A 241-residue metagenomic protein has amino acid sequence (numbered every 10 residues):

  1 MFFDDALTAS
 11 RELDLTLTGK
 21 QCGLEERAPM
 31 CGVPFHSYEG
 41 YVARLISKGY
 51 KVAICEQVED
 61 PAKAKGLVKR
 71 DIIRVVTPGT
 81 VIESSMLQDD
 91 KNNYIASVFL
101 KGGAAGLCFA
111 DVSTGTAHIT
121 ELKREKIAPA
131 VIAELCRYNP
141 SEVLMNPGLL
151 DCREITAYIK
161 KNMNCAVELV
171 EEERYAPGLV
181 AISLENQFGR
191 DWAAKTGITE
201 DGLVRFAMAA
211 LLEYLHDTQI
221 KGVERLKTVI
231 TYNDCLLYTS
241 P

Functional and structural regions predicted by a protein language model:
M1-S240: Charged catalytic and DNA/RNA-contacting regions of genome-maintenance and nucleic-acid-processing enzymes
